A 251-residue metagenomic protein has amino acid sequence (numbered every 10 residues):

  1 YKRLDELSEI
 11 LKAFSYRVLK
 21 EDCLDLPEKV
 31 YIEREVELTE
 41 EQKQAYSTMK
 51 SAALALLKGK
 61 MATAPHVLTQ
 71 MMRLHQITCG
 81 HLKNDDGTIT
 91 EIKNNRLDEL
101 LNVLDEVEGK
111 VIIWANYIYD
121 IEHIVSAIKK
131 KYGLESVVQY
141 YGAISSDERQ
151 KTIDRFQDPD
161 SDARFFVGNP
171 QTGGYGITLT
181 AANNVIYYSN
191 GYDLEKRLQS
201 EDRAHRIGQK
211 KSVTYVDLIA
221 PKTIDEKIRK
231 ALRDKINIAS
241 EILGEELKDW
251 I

Functional and structural regions predicted by a protein language model:
Y1-I89, K93-G109, Y215, L232-D234: Inter-lobe coupling linker of SF2 helicases/translocases
K29-Y31, G133-S136, A181-N184, Q209-Y215: Short glycine-/polar-rich loops that comprise or flank the Walker A/P-loop and associated switch/sensor motifs
E40-K43, I118-D120, S145, T172-G174 (+3 more regions): Conserved nucleotide-binding/hydrolysis micro-motifs of P-loop NTPases
T78, A115, Y141, S189 (+1 more regions): Short beta-strand/turn micro-motifs composed of small residues that flank or help shape donor/cofactor-binding pockets
K93, N116-I118: Helix N-cap/beta->alpha junction signal
I112-W114, E122-V125, Y132-G173: Conserved helicase ATPase core of P-loop NTP-dependent helicases/translocases
I121-V125, Q150, R164-S189, D193-S212: SF2 helicase motor core recognition
Y192-I251: A conserved SF2-helicase RecA2
